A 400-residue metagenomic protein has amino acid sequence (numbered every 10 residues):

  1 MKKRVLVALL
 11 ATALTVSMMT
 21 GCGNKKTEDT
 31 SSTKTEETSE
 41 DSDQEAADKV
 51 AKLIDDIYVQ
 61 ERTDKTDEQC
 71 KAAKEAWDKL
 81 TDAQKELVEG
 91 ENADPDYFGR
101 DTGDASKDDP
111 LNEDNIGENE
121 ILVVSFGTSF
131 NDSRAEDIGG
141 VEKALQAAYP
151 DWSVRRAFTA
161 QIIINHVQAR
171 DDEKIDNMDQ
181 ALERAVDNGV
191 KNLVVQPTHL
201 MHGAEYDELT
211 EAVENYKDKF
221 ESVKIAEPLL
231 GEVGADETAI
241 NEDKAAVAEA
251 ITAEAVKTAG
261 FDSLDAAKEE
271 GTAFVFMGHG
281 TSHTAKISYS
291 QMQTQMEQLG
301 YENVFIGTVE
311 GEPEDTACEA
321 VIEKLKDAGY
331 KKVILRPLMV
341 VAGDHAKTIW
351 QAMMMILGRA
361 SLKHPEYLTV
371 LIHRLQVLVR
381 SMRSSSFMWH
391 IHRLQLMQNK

Functional and structural regions predicted by a protein language model:
M1-V5: Positively charged n-region of N-terminal signal peptides that target proteins for export
L6-T12: Sec-dependent N-terminal signal peptides
S17-G21: C-terminal motif of bacterial Sec signal peptides marking the signal peptidase cleavage site
G23-K25: Bacterial signal peptide processing site
T27-S42: Low-complexity, Pro/Thr/Ser/Glu-rich flexible segments characteristic of extracytoplasmic/periplasmic regions
T33, T63, H199: Short, charged/polar micro-motifs that form catalytic or ligand-binding hotspots
S39-D101: Beta-rich interaction/scaffold domains
D94-I334, V340-K400: Extended amphipathic ligand-handling, pore-lining, and cofactor/metal-binding catalytic surfaces
